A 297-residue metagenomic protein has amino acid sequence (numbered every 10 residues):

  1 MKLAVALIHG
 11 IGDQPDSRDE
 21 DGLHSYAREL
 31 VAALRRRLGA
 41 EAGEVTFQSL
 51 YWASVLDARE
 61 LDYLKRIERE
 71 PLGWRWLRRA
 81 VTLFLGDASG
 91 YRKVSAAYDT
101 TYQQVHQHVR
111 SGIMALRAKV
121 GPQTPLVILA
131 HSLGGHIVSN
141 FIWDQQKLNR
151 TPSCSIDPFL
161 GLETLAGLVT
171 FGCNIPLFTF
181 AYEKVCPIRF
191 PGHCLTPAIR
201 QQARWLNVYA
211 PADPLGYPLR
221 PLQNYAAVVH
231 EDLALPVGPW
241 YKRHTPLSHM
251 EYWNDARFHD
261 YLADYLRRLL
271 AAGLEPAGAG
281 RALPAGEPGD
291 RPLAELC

Functional and structural regions predicted by a protein language model:
M1, Y98, K119-Q123, A271-C297: Defense-system signaling and execution modules centered on TIR/cGAS-STING-like, death/scaffold domains and their
K2-A6, A80-V81: Short coil-to-beta-strand
A4, T46-Q48, R204: A generic secondary-structure signal marking the coil-to-beta-strand transition
V5-R28, K93-I199: Serine-dependent carboxylesterase/thioesterase catalytic core of lipase-like alpha/beta-hydrolase/SGNH enzymes
G12-D16, E20-R36, E41-G121: Active-site catalytic motif of lipid deacylating hydrolases and related acyltransferases
S17, G167, C173-E287: Lipolytic serine-hydrolase domain surface
G43-V45, E163-T164, Q201-A203: A short helix-to-beta-strand connector/capping loop
